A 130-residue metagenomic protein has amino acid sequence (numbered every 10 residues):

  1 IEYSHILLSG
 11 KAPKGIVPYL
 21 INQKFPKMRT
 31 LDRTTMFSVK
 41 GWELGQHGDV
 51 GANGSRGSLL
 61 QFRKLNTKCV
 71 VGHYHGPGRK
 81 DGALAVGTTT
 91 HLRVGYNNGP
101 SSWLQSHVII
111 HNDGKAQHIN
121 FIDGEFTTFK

Functional and structural regions predicted by a protein language model:
I1-T30: Active-site neighborhood of divalent metal-dependent phosphoester bond hydrolases
R33-E125: Conserved beta-sheet core of the metallophosphoesterase superfamily
